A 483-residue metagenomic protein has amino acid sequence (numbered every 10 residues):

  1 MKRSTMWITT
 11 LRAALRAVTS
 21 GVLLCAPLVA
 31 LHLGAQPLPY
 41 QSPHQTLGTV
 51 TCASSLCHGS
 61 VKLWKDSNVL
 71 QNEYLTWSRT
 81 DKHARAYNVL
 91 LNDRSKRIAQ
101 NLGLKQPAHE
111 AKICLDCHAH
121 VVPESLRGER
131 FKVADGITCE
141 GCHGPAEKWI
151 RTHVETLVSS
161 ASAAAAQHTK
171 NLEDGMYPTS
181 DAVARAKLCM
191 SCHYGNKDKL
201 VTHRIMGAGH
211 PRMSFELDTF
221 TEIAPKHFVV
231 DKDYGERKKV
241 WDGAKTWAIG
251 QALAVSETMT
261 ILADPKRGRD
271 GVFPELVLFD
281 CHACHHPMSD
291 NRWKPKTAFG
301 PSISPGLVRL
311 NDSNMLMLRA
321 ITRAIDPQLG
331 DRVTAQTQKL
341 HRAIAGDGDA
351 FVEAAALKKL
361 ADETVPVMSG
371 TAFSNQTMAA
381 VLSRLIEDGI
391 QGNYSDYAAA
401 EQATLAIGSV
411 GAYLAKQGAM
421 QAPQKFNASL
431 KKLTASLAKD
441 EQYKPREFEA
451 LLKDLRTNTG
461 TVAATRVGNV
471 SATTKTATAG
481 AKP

Functional and structural regions predicted by a protein language model:
M1-L15: N-terminal secretory signal peptides that target proteins for export/translocation
R16-A30: Bacterial N-terminal signal peptides
Q36-S55: Short N-terminal segments immediately surrounding and downstream of signal-peptide cleavage
Q36-Y40, V61-Q100, L126-I137, P145-E401: Primarily the internal scaffold of c-type cytochrome electron-transfer domains, especially repeated/multiheme c-type
C52-S54, C114, C139, C189 (+1 more regions): Short cysteine-rich clusters marking metal-coordination/redox-active sites
N101-I137: Post-signal peptide N-terminal segment of secreted/secretory-pathway proteins
E387-P483: A cross-kingdom marker for long, charged
